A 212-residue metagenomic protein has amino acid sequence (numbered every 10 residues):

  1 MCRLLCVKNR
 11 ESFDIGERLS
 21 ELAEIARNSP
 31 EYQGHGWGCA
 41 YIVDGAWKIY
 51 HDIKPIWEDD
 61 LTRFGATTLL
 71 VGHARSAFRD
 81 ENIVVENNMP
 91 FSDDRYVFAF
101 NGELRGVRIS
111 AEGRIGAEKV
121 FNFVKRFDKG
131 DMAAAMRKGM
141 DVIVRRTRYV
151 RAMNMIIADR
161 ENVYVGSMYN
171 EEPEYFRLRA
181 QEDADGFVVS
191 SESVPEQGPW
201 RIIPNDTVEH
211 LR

Functional and structural regions predicted by a protein language model:
M1-K54, V165-E171, F187, P204-R212: Extreme N-terminus nucleophile/cap motif
M1-Q33, N82-A111, M140: Solvent-exposed, charged interface segments at domain starts and junctions
C2, C39, N87-L104, V142-S193 (+1 more regions): Conserved catalytic micro-motifs used in adenylation/nucleotidyl-transfer and phosphoryl/amide- and methyl-transfer
C6-E11, I42-A74, V120, L178: Short, compositionally biased leader-like segments
D14, R18, D60, K119 (+1 more regions): Exposed alpha-helical structural elements
Y50-T62, H73-D94, R105: Short acidic (Asp/Glu) patches
T68-V85, V188-Q197: PP2C/PPM family metal-dependent serine/threonine protein phosphatase catalytic domain, recognizing the conserved
R105-N162: Short histidine
